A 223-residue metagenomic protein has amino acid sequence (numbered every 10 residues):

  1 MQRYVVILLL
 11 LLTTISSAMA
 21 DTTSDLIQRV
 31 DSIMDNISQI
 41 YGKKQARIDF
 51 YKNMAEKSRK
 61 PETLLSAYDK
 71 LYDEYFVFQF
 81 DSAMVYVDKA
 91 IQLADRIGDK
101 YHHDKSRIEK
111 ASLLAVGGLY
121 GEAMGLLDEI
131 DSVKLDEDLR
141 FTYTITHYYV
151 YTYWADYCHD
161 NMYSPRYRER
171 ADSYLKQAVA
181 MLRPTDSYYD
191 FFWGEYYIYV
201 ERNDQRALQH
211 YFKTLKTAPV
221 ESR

Functional and structural regions predicted by a protein language model:
M1-Y4: Positively charged n-region of N-terminal signal peptides that target proteins for export
V6, L10, S17-R223: A "functional boundary" signal
